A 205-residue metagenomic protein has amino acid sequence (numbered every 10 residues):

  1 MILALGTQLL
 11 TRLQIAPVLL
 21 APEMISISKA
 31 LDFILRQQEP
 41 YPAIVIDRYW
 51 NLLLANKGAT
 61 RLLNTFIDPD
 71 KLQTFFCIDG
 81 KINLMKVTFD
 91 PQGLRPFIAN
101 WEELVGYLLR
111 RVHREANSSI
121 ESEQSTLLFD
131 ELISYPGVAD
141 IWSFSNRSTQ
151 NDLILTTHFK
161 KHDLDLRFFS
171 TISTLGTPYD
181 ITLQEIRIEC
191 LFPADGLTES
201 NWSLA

Functional and structural regions predicted by a protein language model:
M1-M24: Short amphipathic recognition helices of helix-turn-helix/homeodomain-type DNA-binding modules
K29-Q37, P42-I46, L53-A205: Hydrophobic protein-protein interaction segments
